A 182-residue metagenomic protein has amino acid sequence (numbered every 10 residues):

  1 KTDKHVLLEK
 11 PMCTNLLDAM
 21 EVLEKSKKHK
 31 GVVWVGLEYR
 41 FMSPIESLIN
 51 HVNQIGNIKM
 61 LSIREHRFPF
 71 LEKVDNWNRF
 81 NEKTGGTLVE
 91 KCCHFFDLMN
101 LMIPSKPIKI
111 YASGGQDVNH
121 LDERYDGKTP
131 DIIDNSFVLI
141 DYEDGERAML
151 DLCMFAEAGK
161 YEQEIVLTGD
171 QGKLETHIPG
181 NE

Functional and structural regions predicted by a protein language model:
K1-R40: Beta-strand-loop-alpha-helix segment that lines the small-molecule cofactor/substrate pocket of alpha/beta enzymes
T2-D3, K28-K30, Q54-I55, K83 (+2 more regions): Structured helix-beta-strand junction loops
K4, G31-V33, N57-K59, D144-E146: Short, well-ordered coil/turn segments that N-cap beta-strands
L17-K28, E46, N50-N53, I108 (+1 more regions): Replace "anionic and nucleotidyl ligands
L37, G86-T87, D170-K173: Gly/Ser/Thr-rich helix-start
Y39-P130: Predominantly a Rossmann-like dinucleotide-binding segment in NAD(P)-dependent oxidoreductases
D97-N181: Contiguous beta-strand/loop segments that form the cofactor/metal-binding neighborhood of enzyme cores
